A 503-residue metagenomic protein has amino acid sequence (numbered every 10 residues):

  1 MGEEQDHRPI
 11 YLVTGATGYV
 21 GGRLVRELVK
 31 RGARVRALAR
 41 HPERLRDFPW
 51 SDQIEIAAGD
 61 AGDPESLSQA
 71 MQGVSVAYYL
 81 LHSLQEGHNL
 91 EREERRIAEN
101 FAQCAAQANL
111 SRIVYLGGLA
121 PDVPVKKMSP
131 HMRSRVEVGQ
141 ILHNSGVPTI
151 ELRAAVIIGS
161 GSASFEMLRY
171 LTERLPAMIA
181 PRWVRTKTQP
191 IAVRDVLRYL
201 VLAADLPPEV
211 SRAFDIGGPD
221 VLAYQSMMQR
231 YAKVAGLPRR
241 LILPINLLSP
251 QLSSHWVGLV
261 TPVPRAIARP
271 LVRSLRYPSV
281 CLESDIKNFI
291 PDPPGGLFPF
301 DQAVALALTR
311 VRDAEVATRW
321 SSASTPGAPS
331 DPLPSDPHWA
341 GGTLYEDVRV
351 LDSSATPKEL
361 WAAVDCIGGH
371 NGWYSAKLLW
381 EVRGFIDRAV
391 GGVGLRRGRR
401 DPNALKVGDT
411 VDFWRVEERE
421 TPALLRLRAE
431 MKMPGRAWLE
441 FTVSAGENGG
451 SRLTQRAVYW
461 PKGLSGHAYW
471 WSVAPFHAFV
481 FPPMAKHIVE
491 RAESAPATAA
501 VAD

Functional and structural regions predicted by a protein language model:
E3-A33: N-terminal Rossmann NAD(P)H-binding glycine-rich loop of SDR-like oxidoreductase domains
E43-A108, G118-K127: NAD(P)H-binding glycine-rich loop region in Rossmannoid oxidoreductase-like domains and their noncatalytic homologs
I97, A163-S164, W183-A204, R212-D215 (+1 more regions): Substrate-positioning beta->alpha
G117, Q140-G161, E166-Y170, R174 (+1 more regions): Conserved beta-loop-beta element that borders a ligand/cofactor-binding pocket
A204, F298-A305, T309-G394, A499-D503: Hydrophobic ligand-binding cavity/cleft-lining segments
L248-A340: A hydrophobic C-terminal alpha-helical subdomain
L344-Y345, D352-W361, D365-P434, E447-N448 (+1 more regions): Glycine-rich portal/gate segments that line the openings of hydrophobic small-molecule binding cavities
A429-A478, I488: Beta-strand/loop substructures that line and gate deep hydrophobic ligand-binding cavities in soluble
